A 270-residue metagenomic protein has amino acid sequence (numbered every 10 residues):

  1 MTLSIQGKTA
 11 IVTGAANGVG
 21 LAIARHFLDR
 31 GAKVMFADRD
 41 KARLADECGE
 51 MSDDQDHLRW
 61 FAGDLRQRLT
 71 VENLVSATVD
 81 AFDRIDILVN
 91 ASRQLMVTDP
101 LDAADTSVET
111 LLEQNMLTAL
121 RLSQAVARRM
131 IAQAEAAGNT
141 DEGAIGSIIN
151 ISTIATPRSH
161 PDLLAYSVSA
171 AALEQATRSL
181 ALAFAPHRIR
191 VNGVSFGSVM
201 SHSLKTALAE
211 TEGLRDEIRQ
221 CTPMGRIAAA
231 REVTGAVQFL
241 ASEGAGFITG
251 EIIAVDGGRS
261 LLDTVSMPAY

Functional and structural regions predicted by a protein language model:
L3-M35: Canonical Rossmann dinucleotide-binding motif of NAD(H)/NADP(H)-dependent dehydrogenases/reductases, specifically
R30-D46: Conserved glycine-rich Rossmann-like NAD(P)H-binding loop of the short-chain dehydrogenase/reductase
A91-V97, G258: Conserved NAD(P)H cofactor-binding loop of Rossmann-fold oxidoreductase domains
D99-L112, I218: Substrate-binding pocket helix/loop in short-chain dehydrogenase/reductase
R128, L182-P186, G246: Alpha-helical segment proximal to the catalytic Tyr-Lys
A136-A172, T177-P186: Catalytic loop of short-chain dehydrogenase/reductase
Q238, T249-Y270: Short C-terminal tail/terminal secondary-structure segment of NAD(P)H-dependent dehydrogenase/reductase domains
